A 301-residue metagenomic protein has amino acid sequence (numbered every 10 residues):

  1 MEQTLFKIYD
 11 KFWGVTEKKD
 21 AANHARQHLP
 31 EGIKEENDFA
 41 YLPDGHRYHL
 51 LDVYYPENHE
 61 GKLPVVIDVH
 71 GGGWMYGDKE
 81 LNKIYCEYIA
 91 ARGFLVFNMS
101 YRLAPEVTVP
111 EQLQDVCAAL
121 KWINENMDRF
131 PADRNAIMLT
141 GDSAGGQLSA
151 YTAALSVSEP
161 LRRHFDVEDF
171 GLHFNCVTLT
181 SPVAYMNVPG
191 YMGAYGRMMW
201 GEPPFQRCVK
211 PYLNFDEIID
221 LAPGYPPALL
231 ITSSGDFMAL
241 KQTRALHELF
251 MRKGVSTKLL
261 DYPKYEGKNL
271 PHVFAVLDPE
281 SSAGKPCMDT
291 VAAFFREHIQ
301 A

Functional and structural regions predicted by a protein language model:
M1-A301: Alpha/beta-hydrolase superfamily serine-hydrolase fold, recognizing
